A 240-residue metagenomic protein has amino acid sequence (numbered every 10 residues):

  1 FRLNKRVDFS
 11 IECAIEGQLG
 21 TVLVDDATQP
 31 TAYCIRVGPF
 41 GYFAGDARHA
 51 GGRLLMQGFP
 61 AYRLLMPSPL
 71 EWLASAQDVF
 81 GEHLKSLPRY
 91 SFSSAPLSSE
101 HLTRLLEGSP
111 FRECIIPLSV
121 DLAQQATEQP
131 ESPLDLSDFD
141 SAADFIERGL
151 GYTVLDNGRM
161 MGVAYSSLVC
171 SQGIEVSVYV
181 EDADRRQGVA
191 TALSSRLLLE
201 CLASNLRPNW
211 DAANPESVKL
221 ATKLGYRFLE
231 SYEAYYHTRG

Functional and structural regions predicted by a protein language model:
N4-I15, E131-G149: Short, basic/aromatic recognition patches
A14-A27, V37, A143-Y152, I174: A short helix-loop-beta-strand connector motif used in the catalytic cores of GNAT acetyltransferases and, in some
G17-E128, Y235-H237: Acyl-donor-binding surface of acyltransferase catalytic domains
H49-L55, V176, R186-E200, K219 (+1 more regions): Conserved acetyl-CoA-binding loop-helix of GNAT-fold acetyltransferases
L73-H83, T191, A213-S231: Conserved active-site alpha-helix within GNAT-family acetyltransferase domains
S141-E181: A conserved beta-strand-loop-helix scaffold within acyl/acetyltransferase catalytic domains
V178, P208-D211: Conserved hydrophobic beta-strand within the GNAT/NAT acetyltransferase core sheet that lines the active-site cleft
